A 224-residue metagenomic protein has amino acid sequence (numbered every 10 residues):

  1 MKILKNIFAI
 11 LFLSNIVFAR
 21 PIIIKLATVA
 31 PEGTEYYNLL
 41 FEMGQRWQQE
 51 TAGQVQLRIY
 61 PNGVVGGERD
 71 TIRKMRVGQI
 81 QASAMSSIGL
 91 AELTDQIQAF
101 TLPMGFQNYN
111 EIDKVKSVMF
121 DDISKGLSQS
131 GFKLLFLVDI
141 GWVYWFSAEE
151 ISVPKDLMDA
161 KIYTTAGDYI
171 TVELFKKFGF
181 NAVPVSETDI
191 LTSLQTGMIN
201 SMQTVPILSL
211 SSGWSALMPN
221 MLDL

Functional and structural regions predicted by a protein language model:
K2-I10: Sec-dependent signal peptide recognition, specifically the positively charged N-region followed immediately by
L4, S124-K125: Short secondary-structure capping/junction motifs at helix and strand boundaries
A9-L13, E32: Enrichment for repetitive, rod-forming helical segments
S14-A19: N-terminal signal peptide c-region/cleavage motif recognized by signal peptidases
R20-N110, L127-L224: N-terminal secretory/targeting leader peptides
Q107-S124: A gly/proline- and charged-residue-enriched helix-loop-helix capping module
